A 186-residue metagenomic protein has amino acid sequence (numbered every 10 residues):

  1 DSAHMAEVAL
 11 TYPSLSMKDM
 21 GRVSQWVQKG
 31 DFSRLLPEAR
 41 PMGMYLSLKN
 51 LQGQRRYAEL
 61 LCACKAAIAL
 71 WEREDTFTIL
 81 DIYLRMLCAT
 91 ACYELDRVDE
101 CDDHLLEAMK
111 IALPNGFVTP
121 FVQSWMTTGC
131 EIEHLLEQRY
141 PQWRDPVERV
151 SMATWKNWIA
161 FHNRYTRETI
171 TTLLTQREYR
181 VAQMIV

Functional and structural regions predicted by a protein language model:
D1-S2, W26-R40, A66-L80, L106-F117: Solenoid-like repeat scaffolds
M5-V8, M42-Y45, K49, D81-Y83 (+2 more regions): Residue register of alpha-helical TPR repeats
T11-S14, N50, A91-E94: Residue-level signature for tetratricopeptide repeat
M20, Y57-A58, V98: TPR-repeat structural position
D99-F117, E137-M152: TPR/TPR-like (Sel1-like) alpha-helical repeat modules
H162-V186: Helix-turn-helix DNA-binding segment
